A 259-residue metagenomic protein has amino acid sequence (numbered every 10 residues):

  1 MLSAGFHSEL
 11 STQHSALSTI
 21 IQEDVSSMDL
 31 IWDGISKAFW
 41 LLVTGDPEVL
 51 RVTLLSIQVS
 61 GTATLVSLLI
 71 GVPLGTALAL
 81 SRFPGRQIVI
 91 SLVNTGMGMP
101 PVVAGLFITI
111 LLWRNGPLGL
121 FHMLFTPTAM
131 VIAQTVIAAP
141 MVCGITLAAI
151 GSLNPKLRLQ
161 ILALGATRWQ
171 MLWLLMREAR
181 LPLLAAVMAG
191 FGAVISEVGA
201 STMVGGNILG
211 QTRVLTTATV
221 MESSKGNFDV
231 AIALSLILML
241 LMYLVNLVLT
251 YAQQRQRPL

Functional and structural regions predicted by a protein language model:
I20-S36, F83, V248-L259: Transmembrane alpha-helical segments of polytopic membrane transport and secretion proteins
D29-W40, P47, A104-I137, G205-I208: Membrane-interfacial helix termini and adjacent extracytoplasmic/periplasmic loops of multi-pass transporters
L42-P47, M203-V248: Interhelical loop and adjacent transmembrane-helix boundary motif in polytopic membrane transport permeases
P47-L78, V187: Transmembrane alpha-helix signature in integral membrane proteins
I70, L74, V93-P101, M123-L147 (+4 more regions): Faces of alpha-helical transmembrane segments in polytopic inner-membrane proteins
L74-I108, R158: Cytoplasmic-entry segments and transmembrane alpha-helices of multi-pass inner-membrane transporters
P84-Q87, L162-A185: Amphipathic cytosolic juxtamembrane alpha-helices at the membrane-cytosol interface of multi-pass membrane transporters
G144-L157, L162-G165, W169, W173-L174 (+1 more regions): C-terminal transmembrane helix and the adjacent membrane-cytosol boundary/short C-terminal tail of inner/organellar
